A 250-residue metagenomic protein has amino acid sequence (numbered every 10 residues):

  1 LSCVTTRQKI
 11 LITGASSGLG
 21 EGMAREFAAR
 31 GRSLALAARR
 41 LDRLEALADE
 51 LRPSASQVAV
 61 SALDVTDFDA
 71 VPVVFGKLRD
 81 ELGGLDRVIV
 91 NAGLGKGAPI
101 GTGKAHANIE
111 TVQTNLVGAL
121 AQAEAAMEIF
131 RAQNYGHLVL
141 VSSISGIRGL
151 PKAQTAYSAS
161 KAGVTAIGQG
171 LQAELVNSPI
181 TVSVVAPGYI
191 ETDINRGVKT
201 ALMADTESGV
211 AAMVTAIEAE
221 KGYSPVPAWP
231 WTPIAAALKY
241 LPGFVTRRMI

Functional and structural regions predicted by a protein language model:
S16-S17: Conserved glycine-rich cofactor-binding loop
R32-L47: Conserved glycine-rich Rossmann-like NAD(P)H-binding loop of the short-chain dehydrogenase/reductase
A62-V73, A105: The beta1-alpha1 cofactor-binding region of Rossmann-like NAD(H)/NADP(H)-dependent oxidoreductases
P99-V112: Substrate-binding pocket helix/loop in short-chain dehydrogenase/reductase
A123, S160: Active-site helix of classical SDR
S143: Residue(s) in the substrate-gating loop at a strand-loop-helix junction that position the organic substrate next
N177, V184, K199-A236: C-terminal helical subdomain
